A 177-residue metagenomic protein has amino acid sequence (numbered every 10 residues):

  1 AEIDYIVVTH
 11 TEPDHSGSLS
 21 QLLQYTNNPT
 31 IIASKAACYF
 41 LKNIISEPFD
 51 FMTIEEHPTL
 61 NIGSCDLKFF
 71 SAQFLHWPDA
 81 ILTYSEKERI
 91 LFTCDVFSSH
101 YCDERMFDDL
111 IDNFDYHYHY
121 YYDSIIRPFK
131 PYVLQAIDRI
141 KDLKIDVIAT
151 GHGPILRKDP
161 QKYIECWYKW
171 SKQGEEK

Functional and structural regions predicted by a protein language model:
A1, R139-K144, K172-E176: Glycine-rich phosphate/diphosphate-binding loops that line cofactor/substrate pockets in enzymes
A1-I31: Active-site metal-binding motif and surrounding structural segment of the metallo-beta-lactamase
H15, F40, L156-K158: Flexible loop/turn segments at secondary-structure boundaries
L19-Q21, I45, R105, Q161-K162: Short amphipathic alpha-helical segments
N28, I32-A80, Y132-I137, K141: Metallo-beta-lactamase
D66-K68, Q73-T150, P154-K158: Metallo-beta-lactamase
T150-E176: Terminal amphipathic helices with adjacent charged low-complexity linkers/tails
